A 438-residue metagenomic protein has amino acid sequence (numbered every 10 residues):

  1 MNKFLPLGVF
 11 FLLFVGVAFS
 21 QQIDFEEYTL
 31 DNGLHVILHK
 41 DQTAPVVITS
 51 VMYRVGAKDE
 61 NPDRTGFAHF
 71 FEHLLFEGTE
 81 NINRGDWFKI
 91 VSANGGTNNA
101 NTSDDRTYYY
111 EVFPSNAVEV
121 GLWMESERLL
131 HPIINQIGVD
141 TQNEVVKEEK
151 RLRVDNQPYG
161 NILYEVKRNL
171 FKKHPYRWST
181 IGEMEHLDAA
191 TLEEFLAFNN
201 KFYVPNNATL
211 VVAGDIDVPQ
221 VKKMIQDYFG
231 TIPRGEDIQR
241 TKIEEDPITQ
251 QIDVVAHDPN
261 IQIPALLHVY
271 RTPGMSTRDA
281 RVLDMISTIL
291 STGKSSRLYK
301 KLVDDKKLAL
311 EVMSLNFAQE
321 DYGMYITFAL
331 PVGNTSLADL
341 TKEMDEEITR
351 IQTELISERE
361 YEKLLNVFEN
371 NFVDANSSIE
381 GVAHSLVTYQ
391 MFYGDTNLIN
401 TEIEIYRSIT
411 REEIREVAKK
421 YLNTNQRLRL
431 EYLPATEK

Functional and structural regions predicted by a protein language model:
P6-A18: Bacterial N-terminal signal peptides
Q21-Y28: Cleaved targeting-peptide boundary
H39, A44-E60, G66-F70, R84-L129 (+5 more regions): M16 family metallopeptidases and their MPP-like homologs
T65-T79: Active-site SXXK
E77-G78, L129-I137: Short, polar/flexible loop-turn hinges at active-site or ligand-entry regions and domain interfaces
K172, T180, P205, T209-G274 (+2 more regions): An aromatic/glycine/proline-enriched structural segment found at the starts of mature extracellular/organellar domains
